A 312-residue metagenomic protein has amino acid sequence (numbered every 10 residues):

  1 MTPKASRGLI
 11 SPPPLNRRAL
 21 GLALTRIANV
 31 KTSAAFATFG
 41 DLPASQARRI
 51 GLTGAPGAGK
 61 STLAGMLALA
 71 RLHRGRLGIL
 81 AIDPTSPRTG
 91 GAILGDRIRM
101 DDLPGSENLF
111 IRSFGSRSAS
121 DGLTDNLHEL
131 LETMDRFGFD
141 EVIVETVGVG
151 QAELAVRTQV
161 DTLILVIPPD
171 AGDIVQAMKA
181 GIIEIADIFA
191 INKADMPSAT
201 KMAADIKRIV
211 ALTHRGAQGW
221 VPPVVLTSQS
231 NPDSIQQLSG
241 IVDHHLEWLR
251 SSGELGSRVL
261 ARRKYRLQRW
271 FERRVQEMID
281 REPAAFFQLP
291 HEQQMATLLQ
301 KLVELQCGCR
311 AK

Functional and structural regions predicted by a protein language model:
P3-A58, L67-A152, V156-L165, I174: Nucleotide-state-sensitive switch-loop elements of NTP-binding domains
P14, R117, P169, M196 (+1 more regions): Short, surface-exposed acidic/glycine-rich loop or hinge patches that mediate macromolecular interfaces
L20, L226-S228, Q237-K312: Long, well-ordered amphipathic alpha-helical subdomains in the mid-to-C-terminal portions of large enzyme subunits
L63: Hydrophobic positions on the alpha1 helix immediately C-terminal to the Walker A/P-loop
L80-I82, V166, I191-N192, T227: Generic beta-sheet signal
I98-R99, I174-K179, L212-G216: Short beta-strand/turn micro-motifs at beta-sheet edges
T146-I191, M196-D205: Conserved P-loop NTPase nucleotide-binding/switch module
I185-I188, A194-S252: Canonical P-loop GTPase G-domain recognition
